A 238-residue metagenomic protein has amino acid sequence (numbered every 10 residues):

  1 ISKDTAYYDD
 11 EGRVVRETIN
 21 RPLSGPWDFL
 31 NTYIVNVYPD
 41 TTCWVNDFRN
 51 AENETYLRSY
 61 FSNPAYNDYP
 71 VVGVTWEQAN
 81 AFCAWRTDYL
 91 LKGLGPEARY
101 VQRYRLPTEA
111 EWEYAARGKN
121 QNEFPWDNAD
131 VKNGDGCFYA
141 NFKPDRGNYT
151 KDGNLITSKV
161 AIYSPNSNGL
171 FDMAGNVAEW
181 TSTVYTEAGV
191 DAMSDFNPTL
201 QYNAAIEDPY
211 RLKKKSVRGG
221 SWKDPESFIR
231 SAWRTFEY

Functional and structural regions predicted by a protein language model:
S2-T5, D9-G12: Long intrinsically disordered, low-complexity regions that are acidic and Ser/Thr-rich
T5, T18, D40-T41: Coil residues (strongly favoring Ser/Thr
Y8, E17-P22: Organelle targeting or membrane-anchoring low-complexity regions in eukaryotic organelle proteins
R13, P22-W233: Functional-site microenvironments in short loops/helix caps that host divalent-cation chemistry
R234-Y238: Short, intrinsically disordered, charge-balanced linker/junction segments flanking boundaries in proteins
